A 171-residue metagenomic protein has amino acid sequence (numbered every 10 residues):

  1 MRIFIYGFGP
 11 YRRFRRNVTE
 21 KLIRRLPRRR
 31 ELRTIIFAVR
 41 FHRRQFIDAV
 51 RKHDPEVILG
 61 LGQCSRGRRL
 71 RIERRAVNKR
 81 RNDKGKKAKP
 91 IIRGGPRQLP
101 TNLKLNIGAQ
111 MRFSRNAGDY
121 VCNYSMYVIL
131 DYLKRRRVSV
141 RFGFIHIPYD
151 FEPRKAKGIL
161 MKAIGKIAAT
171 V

Functional and structural regions predicted by a protein language model:
M1-Y120, I129-F142, P148, E152-V171: N-terminal catalytic or cofactor-binding beta/alpha core of small enzyme domains
